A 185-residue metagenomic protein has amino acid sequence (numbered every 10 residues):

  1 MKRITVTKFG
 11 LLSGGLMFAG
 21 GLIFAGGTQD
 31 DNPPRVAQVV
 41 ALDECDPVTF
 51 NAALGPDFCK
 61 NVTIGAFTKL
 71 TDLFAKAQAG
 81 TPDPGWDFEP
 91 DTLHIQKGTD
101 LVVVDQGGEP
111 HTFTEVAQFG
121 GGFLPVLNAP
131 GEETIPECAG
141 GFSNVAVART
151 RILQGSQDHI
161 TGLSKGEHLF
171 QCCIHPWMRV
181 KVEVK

Functional and structural regions predicted by a protein language model:
M1-V6: N-terminal secretory signal peptides that target proteins for export/translocation
F9-G10, D87: Hydrophobic alpha-helical segments and their boundary regions
G10-G21: Bacterial N-terminal signal peptides
L22, G26-K185: Extracytoplasmic copper-binding redox domains, predominantly the cupredoxin/blue-copper superfamily
